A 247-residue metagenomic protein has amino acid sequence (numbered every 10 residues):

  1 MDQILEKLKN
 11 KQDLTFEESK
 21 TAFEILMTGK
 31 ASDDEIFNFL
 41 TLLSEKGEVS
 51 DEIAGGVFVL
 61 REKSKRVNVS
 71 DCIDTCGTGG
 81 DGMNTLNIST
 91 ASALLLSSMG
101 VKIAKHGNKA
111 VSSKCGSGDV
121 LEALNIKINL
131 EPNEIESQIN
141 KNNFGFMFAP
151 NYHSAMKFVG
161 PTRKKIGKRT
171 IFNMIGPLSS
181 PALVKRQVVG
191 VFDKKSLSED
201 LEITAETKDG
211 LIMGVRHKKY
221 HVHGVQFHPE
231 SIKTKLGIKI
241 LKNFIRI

Functional and structural regions predicted by a protein language model:
M1-T85, L95-M99, I103: Acidic, glycine/proline-rich low-complexity segments that act as flexible tails and inter-domain linkers
F39, L121, G176, F244: Residue-level signal for inorganic ion chemistry
L40, L86-N142: A glycine-rich phosphate/pyrophosphate-binding beta-strand-loop-alpha-helix module
D74, I103-G107, I128-E131, F146-F148 (+1 more regions): General beta-strand structural signal in soluble alpha/beta enzymes
G77-G82, G107-S113, Y152: Acidic, glycine-rich active-site loops and adjacent beta-strand->loop/helix elements that engage anionic groups
G82-S89, K114, D193, G237: Short, conserved glycine- and acidic-residue-centered signature motifs in active-site or ligand-binding loops
E134-G190: Phosphate/diphosphate-binding glycine-rich loops and adjacent basic-rich segments that engage nucleotide
K195-I247: Amide-donor transfer/coupling interface in amidating biosynthetic enzymes
